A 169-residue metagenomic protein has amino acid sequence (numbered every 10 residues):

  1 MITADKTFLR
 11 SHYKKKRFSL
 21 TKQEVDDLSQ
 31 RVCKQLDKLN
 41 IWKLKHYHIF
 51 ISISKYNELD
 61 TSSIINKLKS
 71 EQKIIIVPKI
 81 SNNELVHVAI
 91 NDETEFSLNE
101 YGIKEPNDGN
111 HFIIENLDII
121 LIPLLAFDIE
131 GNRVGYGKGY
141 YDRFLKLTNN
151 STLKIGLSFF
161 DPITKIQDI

Functional and structural regions predicted by a protein language model:
M1-K104, N110-F112: N-terminal active-site beta-alpha-beta segment that forms phosphate/nucleotide-binding and substrate-recognition loops
V86-I169: Conserved phosphate- and dinucleotide-binding cores of soluble alpha/beta proteins, encompassing both enzyme active
